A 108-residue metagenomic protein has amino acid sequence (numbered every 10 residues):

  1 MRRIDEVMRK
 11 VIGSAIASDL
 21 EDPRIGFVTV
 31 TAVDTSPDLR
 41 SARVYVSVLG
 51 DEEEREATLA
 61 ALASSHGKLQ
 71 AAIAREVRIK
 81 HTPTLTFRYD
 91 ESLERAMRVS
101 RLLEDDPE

Functional and structural regions predicted by a protein language model:
M1-A42, S47-E108: Charge-rich, low-complexity N-terminal segments
